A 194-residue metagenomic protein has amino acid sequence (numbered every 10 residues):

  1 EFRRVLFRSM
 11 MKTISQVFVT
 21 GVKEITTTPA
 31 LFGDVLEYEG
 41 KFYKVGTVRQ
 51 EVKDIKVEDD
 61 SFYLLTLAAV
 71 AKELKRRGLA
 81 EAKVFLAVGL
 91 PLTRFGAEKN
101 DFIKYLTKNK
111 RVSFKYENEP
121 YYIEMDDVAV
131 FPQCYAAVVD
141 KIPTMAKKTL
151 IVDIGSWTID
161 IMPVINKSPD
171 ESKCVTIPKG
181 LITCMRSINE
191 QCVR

Functional and structural regions predicted by a protein language model:
R3, S9-I151, S168-T183: Nucleotide/phosphate-binding catalytic cleft detector across ATP-hydrolyzing and phosphate-transferring enzymes
R8-M10, W157-T158: Short acidic, Gly/Ser-rich segments with clustered Asp/Glu that frequently serve as metal-coordination loops in enzyme
L150-D153, T158: Internal active-site segments that recognize and position negatively charged phosphoryl groups and nucleotide moieties
D160-M162: A structural feature that tracks compact, well-ordered secondary-structure segments with a strong bias toward
I165: A cytosolic small-molecule/anion-sensing beta-strand core signal
N189-R194: A mobile "lid/hinge" subdomain adjacent to the ATP/sugar-phosphate binding pocket shared across diverse ATP-dependent
